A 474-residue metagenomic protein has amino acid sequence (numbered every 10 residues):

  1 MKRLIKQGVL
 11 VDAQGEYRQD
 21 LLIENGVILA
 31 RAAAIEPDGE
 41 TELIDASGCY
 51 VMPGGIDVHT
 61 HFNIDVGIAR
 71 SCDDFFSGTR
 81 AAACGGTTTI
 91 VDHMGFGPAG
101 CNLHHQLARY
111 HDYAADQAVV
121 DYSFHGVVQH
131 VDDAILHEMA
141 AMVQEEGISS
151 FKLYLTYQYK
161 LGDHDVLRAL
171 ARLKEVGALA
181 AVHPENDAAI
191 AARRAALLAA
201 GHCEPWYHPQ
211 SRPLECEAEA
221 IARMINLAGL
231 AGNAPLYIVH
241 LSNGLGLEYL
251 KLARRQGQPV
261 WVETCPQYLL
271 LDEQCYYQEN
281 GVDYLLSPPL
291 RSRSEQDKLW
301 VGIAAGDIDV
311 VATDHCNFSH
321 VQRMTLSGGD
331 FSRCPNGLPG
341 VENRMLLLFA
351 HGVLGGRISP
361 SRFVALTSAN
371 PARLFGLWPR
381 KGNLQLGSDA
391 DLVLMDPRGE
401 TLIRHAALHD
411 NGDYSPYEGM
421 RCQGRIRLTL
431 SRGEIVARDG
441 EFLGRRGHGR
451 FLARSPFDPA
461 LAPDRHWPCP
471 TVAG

Functional and structural regions predicted by a protein language model:
M1-L4, V9-P53: Histidine-rich, glycine-flanked metal-binding segment
G8, G26, G48, H59 (+14 more regions): Divalent metal-coordination and catalytic microenvironments
A46-Q117: Metal-associated gating/positioning segment near the N- to mid-region
F62, H93-V119, G126-D133, E138-I148 (+2 more regions): Active-site loop-to-helix "anion-binding N-cap" substructures in soluble metabolic enzymes
T87-I90, A118-S123, I148-S150, L227-L236 (+1 more regions): Short, surface-exposed connector motifs at secondary-structure boundaries
H137-V311, C316, S327: Histidine/acidic residue-rich metal-binding segments in metalloenzymes
C203-N233, D283, A305, V310-V311 (+1 more regions): His/Asp/Glu-enriched, well-ordered alpha-helical/loop segment that forms or immediately abuts the divalent-metal
T325-D330, L386-L452: C-terminal cap of metal-dependent C-N hydrolases
